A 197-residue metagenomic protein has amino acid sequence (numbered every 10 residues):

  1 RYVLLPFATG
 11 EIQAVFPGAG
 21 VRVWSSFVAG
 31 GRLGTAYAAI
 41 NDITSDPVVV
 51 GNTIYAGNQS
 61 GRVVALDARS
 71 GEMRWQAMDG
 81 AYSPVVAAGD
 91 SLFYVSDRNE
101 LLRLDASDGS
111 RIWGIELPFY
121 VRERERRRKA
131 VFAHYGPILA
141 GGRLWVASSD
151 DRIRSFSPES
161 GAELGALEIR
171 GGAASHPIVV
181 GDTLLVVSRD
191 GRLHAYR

Functional and structural regions predicted by a protein language model:
R1, V23-V49, E72-G89, G114-I138 (+1 more regions): Extracytoplasmic beta-rich repeat domains
L4-P6, A39, Y55-G57, L66 (+3 more regions): Low-complexity, polar/charged sequence tracts that form flexible coils or short amphipathic helices and often embed
F7-A8, N58-Q59, S96-D97, S148-S149 (+1 more regions): Structural signature of WD-repeat beta-propellers
P17-G20, D67-S70, D105-D108, S157-G161: Short loop/turn segments that connect beta-strands within beta-propeller blades
S91-A106, S110, G114-S155: Loop/turn-rich, solvent-exposed surfaces of beta-rich toroidal or solenoidal domains
I169-R197: Blade-level signature of beta-propeller repeat domains, shared across WD40, Kelch, NHL, RCC1 and BNR/Asp-box propellers
